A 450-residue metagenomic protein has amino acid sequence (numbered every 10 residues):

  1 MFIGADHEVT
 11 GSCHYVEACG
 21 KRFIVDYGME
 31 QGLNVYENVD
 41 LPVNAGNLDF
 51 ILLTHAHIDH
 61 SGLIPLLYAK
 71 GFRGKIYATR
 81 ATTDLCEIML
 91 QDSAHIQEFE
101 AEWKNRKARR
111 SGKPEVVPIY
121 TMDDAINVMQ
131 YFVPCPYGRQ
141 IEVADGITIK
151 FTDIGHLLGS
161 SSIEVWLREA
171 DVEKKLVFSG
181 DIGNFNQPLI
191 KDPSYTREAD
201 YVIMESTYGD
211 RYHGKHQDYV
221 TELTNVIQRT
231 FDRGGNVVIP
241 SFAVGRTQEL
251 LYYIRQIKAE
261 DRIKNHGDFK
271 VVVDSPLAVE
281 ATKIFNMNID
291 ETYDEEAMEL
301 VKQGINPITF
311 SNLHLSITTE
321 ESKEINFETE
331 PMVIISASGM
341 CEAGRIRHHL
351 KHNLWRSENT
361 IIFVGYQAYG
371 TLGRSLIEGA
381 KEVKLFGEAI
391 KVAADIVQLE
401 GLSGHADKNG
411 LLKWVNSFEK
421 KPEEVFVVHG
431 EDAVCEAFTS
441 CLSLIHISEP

Functional and structural regions predicted by a protein language model:
M1-G46, N127-K191, E320-F327, V333 (+3 more regions): Core dinuclear metal-dependent hydrolase active-site scaffold
A5-D6, Y27-E30, A81, L157 (+8 more regions): Active-site metal-binding loops of divalent metal-dependent hydrolases
D6-E8, A18-G74, A78-Q130, I182-D192 (+3 more regions): Pre-active-site segment of Zn-dependent metallo-hydrolases
D26, H55-A56, C86, H156 (+5 more regions): Divalent metal-coordination and catalytic microenvironments
K75, S162, G183-D274, T360-G365 (+1 more regions): Cap/insert and terminal regions of metallo-dependent hydrolase folds
S93-L157, I289-T329: Metallo-beta-lactamase
V226-V364, Y369: Hard-cation-handling environments
S443-P450: Residue-level detector of conserved catalytic or cofactor/ligand-binding positions in enzyme active sites
